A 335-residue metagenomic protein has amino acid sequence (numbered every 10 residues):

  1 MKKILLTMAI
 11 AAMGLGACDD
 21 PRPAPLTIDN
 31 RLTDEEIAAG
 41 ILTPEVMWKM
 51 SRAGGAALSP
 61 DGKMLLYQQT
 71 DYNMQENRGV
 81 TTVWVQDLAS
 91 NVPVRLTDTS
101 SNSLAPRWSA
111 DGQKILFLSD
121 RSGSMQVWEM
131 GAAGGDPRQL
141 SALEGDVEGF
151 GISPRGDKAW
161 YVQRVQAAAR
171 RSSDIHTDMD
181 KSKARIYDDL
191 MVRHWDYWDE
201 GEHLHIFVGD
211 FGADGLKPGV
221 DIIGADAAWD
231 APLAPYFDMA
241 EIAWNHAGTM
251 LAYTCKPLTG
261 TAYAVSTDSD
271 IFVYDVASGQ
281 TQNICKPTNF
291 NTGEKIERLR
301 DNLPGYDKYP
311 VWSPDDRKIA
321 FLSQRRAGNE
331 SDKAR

Functional and structural regions predicted by a protein language model:
L15-A17: C-terminal motif of bacterial Sec signal peptides marking the signal peptidase cleavage site
D19-P21: Bacterial signal peptide processing site
E45-V83: Beta-strand-rich domains and repeat architectures in extracellular enzymes and scaffolds, especially beta-propellers
P60-D61, A110-D111, P154-R155, H246-A247 (+1 more regions): Residue-level detector of Asp-centered blade-edge/turn motifs that repeat once per structural unit in beta-propeller
G62-L65, G112-L116, A159, L251 (+1 more regions): Hydrophobic beta-strand positions that form the internal "hydrophobic ladder" of WD40/Gbeta-like beta-propeller blades
Q69-T82, T97-S103, L118-W128, A142-E148 (+5 more regions): A flexible loop/linker signature enriched in serine peptidases of the S9 family
D87-N91, G131-G135, F211-G215, D275-G279: Short loop/turn segments that connect beta-strands within beta-propeller blades
